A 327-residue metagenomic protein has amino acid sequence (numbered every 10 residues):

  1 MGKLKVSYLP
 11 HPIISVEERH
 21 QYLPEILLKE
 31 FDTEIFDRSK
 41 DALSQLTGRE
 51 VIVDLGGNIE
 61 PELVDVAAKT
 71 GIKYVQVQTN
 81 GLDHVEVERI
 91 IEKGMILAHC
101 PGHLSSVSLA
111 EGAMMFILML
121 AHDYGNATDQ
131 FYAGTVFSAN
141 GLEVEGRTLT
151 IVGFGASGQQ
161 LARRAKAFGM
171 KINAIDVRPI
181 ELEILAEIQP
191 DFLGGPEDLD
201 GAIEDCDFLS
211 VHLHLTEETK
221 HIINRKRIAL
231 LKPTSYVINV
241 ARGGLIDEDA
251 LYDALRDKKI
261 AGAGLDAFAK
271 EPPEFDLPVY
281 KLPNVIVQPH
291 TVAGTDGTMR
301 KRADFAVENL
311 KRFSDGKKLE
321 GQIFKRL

Functional and structural regions predicted by a protein language model:
M1-V51: N-terminal glycine-/charge-rich "phosphate-binding" loop or analogous flexible N-terminal tail
E50-T128: Phosphate/diphosphate ligand-binding glycine-rich loop within oxidoreductases
E60-L63, P179-P278: Rossmann-like adenosine-cofactor binding region
K69-K73, K93-M95, M170, P233-S235 (+1 more regions): A short helix->loop->beta-strand "cap" motif at the edges of active sites that frequently abuts
L104, A127-Q160, Q189: Glycine-rich NAD(P)-binding loop of Rossmann-like domains
A110-N126, K166-M170, F305-R312, K317: Oxidoreductase and adenylate-handling cofactor-binding alpha/beta cores
D176: Conserved acidic E/D residue at the C-terminus of a beta-strand in Rossmann-like folds
T234, V240-L327: Rossmann-like dinucleotide-binding domain for NAD(H)/NADP(H)
